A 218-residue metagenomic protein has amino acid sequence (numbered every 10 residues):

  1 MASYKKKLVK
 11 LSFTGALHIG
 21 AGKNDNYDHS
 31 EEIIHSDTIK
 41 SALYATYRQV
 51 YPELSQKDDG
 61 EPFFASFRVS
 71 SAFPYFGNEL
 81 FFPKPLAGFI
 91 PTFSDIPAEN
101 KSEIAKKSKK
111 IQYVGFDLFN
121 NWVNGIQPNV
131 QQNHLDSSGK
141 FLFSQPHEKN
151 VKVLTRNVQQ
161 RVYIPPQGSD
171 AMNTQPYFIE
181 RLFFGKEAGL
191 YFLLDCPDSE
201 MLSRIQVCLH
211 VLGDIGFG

Functional and structural regions predicted by a protein language model:
M1-G218: Conserved active-site/ligand-binding neighborhood in enzyme cores
